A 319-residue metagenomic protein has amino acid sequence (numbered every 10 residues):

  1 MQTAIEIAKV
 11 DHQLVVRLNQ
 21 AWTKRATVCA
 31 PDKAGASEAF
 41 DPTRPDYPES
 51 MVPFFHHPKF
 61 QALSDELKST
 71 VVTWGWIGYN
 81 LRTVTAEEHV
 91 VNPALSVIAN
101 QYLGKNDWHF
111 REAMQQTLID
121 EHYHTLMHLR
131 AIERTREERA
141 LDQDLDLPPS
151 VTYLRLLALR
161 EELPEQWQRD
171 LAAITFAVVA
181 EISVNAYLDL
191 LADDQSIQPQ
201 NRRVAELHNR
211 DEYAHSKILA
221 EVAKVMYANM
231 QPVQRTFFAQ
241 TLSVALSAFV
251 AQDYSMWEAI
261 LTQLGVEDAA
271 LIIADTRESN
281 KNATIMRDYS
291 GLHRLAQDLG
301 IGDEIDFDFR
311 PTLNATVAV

Functional and structural regions predicted by a protein language model:
M1-R111, R134-L171, A228-V319: Terminal targeting/low-complexity segments that flank the catalytic cores of oxidoreductases
T83-V91, T117-I132, A177-N185, H208-L219 (+1 more regions): Alpha-helical transition-metal enzyme core signature, strongest for iron centers
V97-Q101, T117-D120, H124, A131-E138 (+1 more regions): Mid-sequence acidic-hydrophobic segments that form the walls of catalytic/ligand-binding cavities or oligomerization
R111, Q115, E206: Conserved HATPase_c
P149-A192, P199-N201, N209: Loop-centered beta-sheet repeat module
F176, Y187-V244: Aromatic-anchored, glycine/proline-accented short structural segments that stabilize local strand-turns or short
